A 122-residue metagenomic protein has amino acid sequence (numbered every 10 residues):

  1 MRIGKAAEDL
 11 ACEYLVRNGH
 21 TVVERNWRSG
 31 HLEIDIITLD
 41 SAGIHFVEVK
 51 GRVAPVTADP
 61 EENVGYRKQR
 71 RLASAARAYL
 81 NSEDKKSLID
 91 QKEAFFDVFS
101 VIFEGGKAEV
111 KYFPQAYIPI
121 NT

Functional and structural regions predicted by a protein language model:
M1-N26: Acidic-basic catalytic patches of nuclease active cores, encompassing PD-(D/E)XK and other metal-cofactor nuclease
T21, I44, E93: Hydrophobic "anchor" residues on beta-strands that sit immediately upstream of conserved functional sites
W27-S29, G51: Short, glycine/acidic-enriched loop or turn micro-motifs at the edges of active sites
S29-L32, G106: Short acidic/glycine-enriched loop/turn segments that link adjacent beta-strands
L32, H45, F95-D97, K111: Protein kinase-like catalytic core scaffold
I34-T57, L72: Conserved catalytic cores of phosphodiester-cleaving nucleases, focusing on short active-site segments
G51-E104: Catalytic cores of nucleic-acid endonucleases
S100-T122: Short, low-complexity, polybasic intrinsically disordered segments
